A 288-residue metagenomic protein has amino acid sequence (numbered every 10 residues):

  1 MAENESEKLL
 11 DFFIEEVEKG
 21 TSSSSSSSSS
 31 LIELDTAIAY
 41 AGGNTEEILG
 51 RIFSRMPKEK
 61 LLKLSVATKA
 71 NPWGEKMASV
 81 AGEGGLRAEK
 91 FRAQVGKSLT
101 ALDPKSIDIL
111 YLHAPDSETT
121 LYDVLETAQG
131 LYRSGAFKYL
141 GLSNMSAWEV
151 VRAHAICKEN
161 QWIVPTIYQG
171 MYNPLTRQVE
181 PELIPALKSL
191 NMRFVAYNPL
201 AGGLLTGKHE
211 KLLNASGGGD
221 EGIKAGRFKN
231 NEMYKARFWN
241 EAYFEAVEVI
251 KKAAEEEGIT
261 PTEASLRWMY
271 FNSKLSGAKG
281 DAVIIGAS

Functional and structural regions predicted by a protein language model:
M1-L64, G217-E221: N-terminal binding-site loop/beta-alpha segment at the start of enzyme catalytic domains that lines or forms
E18-K19, S28-E33, K58-L64, P104-D108 (+5 more regions): Short, well-ordered coil/turn segments that N-cap beta-strands
L34, L49, V66, S98 (+8 more regions): Conserved, mostly hydrophobic/aromatic
T36-I38, L64, T68-A70, Y111-A114 (+4 more regions): A cross-domain feature marking catalytic cores of carbohydrate-active enzymes and several ubiquitous metabolic/repair
A70-P72, S146-E149, Y172-T176, N198-H209 (+2 more regions): Glycine-rich beta-alpha junction loops
W73, M77-Q178, E182: Glycine/proline-rich, positively charged, aromatic-decorated active-site loop/lid region on the catalytic face
M77-V80, K188-A253: Glycine-rich, positively charged active-site loop/lid region within alpha/beta enzyme cores that binds and organizes
E232-S288: Conserved short secondary-structure transition element at the edge of the structured enzyme core that lines
